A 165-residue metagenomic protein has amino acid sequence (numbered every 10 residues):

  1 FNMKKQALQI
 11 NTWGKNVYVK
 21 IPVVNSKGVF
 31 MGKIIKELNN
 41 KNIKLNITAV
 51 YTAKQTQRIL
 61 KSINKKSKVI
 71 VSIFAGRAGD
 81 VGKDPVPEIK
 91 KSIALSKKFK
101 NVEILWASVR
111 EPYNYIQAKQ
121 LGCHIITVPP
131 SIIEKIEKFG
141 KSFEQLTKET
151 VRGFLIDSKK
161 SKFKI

Functional and structural regions predicted by a protein language model:
F1-E37, K41, A75-A78: Active-site beta->alpha loop and helix N-cap motifs at the rims of alpha/beta catalytic domains
W13, I156-K164: A charged N-terminal "starter" segment
V23, I126-T127, K162-K164: Short amphipathic alpha-helical segments with coiled-coil-like heptad repeat character
V29, K41-E134, G140-S158: Catalytic alpha/beta core domains of metabolic enzymes, predominantly
